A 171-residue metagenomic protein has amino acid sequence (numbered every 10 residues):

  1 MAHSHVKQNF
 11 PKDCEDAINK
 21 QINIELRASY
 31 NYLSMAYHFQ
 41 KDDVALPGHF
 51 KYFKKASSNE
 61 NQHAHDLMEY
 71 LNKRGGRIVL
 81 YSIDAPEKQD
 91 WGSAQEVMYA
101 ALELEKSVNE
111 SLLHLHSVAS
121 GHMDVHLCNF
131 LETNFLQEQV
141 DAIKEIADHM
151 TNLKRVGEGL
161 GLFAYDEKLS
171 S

Functional and structural regions predicted by a protein language model:
M1-S171: Iron-associated oxidoreductase/ferritin-like identity signal
